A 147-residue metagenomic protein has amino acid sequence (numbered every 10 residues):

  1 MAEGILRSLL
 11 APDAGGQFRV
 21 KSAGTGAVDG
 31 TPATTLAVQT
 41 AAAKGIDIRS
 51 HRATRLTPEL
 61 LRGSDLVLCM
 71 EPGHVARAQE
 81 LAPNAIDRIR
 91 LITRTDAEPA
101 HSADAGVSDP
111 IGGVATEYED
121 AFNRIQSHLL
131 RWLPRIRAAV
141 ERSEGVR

Functional and structural regions predicted by a protein language model:
M1-R147: Short polar/charged helix/loop
